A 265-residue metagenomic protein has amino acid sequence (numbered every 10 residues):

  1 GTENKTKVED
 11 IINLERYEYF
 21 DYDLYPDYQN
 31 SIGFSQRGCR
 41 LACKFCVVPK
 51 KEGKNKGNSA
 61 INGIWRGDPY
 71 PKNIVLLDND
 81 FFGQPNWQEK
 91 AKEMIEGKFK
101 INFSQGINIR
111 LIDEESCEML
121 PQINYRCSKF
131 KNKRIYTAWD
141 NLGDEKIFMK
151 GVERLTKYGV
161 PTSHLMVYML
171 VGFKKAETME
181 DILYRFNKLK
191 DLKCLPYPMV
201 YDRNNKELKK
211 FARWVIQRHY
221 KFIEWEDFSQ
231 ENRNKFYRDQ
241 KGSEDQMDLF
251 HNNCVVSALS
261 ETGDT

Functional and structural regions predicted by a protein language model:
G1-E3, P49-G151, T162-G172, L195-M199: Core AdoMet radical
G1-I32: Glycine-rich beta-alpha loop elements in corrinoid/cobalamin-binding modules across cobalamin-dependent enzymes
K5-E9, L41-F45, E52-N55, G83-P85 (+2 more regions): Short catalytic/ligand-binding loop motif for oxyanion handling, primarily in non-cytosolic enzymes, centered on
D27-W65: Canonical Radical SAM [4Fe-4S] cluster-binding loop centered on the CxxxCxxC motif and its immediate flanking residues
R40, D68, K129, K157-G159 (+1 more regions): Alpha-helix termination/capping residues and helix-transition junctions
C43, A91-K92, F186: Non-transmembrane alpha-helical segments in soluble domains of secreted/periplasmic/extracellular proteins
E93, R154-K157, K188: Alpha-helical scaffold elements within enzyme catalytic domains, especially in hydrolases
G159-V160, L170-T265: Auxiliary Fe-S-binding modules of radical SAM enzymes
